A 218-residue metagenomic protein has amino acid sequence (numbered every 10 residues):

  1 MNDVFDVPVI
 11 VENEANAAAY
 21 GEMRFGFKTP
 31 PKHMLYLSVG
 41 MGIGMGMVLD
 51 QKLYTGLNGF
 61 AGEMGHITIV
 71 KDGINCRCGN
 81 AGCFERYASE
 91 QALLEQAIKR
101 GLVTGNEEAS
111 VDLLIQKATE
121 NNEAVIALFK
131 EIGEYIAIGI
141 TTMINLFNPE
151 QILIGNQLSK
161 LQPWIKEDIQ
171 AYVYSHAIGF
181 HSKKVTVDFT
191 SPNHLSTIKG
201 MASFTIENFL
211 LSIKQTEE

Functional and structural regions predicted by a protein language model:
D3-V7, G26, K71-N75, N80 (+1 more regions): ATP-binding/phosphotransfer module of carbohydrate and carboxylate kinases, centering on a glycine-rich
V9, N13-M34: Conserved phosphate-binding catalytic cores of ATP/NTP-utilizing and phosphoryl-transfer enzymes
I10-N16, Y36-S38, D188-L195: Active-site nucleophile and cofactor-binding loops and adjacent substrate-binding regions of central metabolic enzymes
N13-A15, M23, M64, R86 (+1 more regions): Generic detector of well-ordered alpha-helical packing
A17, I43, I154: AAA+ ATPase active-site-proximal loops
E22-M23, L49, I165: Short, well-ordered secondary-structure micro-motifs
P30-Y87: Glycine-rich phosphate-binding loop of actin/hexokinase-like ATP-binding domains
